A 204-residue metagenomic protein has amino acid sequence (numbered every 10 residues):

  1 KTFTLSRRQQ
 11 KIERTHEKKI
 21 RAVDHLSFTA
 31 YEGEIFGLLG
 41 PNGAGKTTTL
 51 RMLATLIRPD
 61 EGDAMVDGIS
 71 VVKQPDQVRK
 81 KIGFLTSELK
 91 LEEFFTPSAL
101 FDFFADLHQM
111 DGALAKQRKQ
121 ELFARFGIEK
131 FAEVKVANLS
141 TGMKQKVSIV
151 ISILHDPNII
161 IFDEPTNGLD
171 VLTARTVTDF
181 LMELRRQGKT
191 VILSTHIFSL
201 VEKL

Functional and structural regions predicted by a protein language model:
D102, D106, A113-F131: Conserved ABC ATPase "signature" region
K135-L139: Conserved ABC ATPase signature
I149: Hydrophobic anchor residue at the start of the ABC signature
I160-D163: Catalytic Walker B motif of ABC-type/P-loop ATPase nucleotide-binding domains
V171-T173: Helix N-cap at the start of a conserved alpha-helix in ABC-type nucleotide-binding domains
R175-Q187: Helical segment within the ABC ATPase nucleotide-binding domain
